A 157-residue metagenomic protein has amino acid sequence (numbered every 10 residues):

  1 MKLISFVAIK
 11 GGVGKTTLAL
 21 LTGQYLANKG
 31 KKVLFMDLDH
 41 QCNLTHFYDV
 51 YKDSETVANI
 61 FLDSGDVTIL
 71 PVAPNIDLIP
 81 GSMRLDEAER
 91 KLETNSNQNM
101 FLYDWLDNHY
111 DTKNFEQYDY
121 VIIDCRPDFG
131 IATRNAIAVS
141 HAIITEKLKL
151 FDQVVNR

Functional and structural regions predicted by a protein language model:
M1-R157: P-loop NTP-binding core
